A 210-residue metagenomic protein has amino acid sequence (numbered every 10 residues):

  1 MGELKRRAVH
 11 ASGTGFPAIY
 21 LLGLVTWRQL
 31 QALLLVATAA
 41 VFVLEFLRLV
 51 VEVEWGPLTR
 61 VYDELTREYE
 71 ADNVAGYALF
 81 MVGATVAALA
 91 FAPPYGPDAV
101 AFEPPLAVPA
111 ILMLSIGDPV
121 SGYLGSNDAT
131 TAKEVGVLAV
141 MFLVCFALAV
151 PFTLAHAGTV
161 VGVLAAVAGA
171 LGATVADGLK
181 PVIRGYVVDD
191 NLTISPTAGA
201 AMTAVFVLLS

Functional and structural regions predicted by a protein language model:
M1-A32, L44-L209: Interhelical loop and helix-boundary elements at the membrane-water interface of polytopic inner-membrane proteins
Q31-A39: Aromatic-rich transmembrane-lumenal/periplasmic boundary elements in polytopic membrane proteins
